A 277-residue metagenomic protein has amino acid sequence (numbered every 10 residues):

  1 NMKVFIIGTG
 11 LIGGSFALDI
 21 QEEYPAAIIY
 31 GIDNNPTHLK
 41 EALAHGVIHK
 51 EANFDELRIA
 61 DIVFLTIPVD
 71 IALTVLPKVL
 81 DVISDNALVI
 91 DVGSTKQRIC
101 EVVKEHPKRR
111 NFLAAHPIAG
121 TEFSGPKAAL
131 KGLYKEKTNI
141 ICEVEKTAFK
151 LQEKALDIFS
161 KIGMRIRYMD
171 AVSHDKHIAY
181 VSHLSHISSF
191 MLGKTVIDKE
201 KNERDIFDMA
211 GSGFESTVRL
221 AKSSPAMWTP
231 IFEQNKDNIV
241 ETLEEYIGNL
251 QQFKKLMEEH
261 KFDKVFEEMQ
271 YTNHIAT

Functional and structural regions predicted by a protein language model:
M2-F54: NAD(P)+-binding Rossmann beta1-loop-alpha1 motif at the extreme N-terminus of oxidoreductases
K3, I28, N111, T138 (+1 more regions): Residues at the starts of beta-strands that form the adenosine-phosphate
Y30-I32, A52, I90, L113 (+2 more regions): Hydrophobic/aromatic beta-strand patches that form the interior of the parallel beta-sheet core in alpha/beta enzyme
F54-I83, A87-I90: Rossmann-like NAD(P)-binding element
I67-V69, G93-S94, P117, E145: Short glycine-/small-residue-rich Rossmann-like dinucleotide-binding loops
P77-K127: Rossmann-like NAD(P)(H) cofactor-binding subdomain of soluble oxidoreductases
K131-S216: Internal alpha-helical scaffold of NAD(P)-dependent oxidoreductase catalytic cores
E203-T272: Interdomain hinge/lid region at the active-site interface of Rossmann-like NAD(P)-dependent oxidoreductases
